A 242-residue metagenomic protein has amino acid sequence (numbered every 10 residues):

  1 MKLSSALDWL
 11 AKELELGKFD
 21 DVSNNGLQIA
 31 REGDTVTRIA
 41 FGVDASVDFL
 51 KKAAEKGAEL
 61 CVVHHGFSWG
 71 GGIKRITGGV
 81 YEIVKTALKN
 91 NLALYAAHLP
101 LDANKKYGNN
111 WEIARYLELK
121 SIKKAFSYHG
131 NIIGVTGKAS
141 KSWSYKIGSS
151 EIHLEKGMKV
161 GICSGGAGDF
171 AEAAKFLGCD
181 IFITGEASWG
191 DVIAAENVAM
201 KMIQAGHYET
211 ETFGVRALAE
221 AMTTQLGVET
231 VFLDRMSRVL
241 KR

Functional and structural regions predicted by a protein language model:
M1-R242: Active-site catalytic microenvironments in core metabolic enzymes, especially phosphate/sugar-handling
